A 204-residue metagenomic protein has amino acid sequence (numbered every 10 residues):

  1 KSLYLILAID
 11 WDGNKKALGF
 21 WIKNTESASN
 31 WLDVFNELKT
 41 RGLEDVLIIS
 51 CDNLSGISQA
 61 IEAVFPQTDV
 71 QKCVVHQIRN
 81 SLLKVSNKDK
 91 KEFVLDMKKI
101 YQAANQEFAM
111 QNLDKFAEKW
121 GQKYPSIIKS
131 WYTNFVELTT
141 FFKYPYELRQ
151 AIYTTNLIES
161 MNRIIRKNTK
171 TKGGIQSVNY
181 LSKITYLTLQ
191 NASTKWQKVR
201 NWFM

Functional and structural regions predicted by a protein language model:
K1-S50, V64-Q67, N134-E137, L157: RNase H-like nuclease fold core
K23-S27, I49, V70-C73, V85 (+3 more regions): A generic short alpha-helical patch detector that favors 3-5-residue windows in or near N-terminal regions
A28-W31, K90, V178: Short, charged, low-complexity patches
S29, S55-Q59, K129: Alpha-helical elements of the RecA-like P-loop NTPase motor core of helicases
I48-L54, A60-D96: Conserved beta-strand -> loop -> alpha-helix junction used to position metal-binding or nucleic-acid-contacting
P66, K99-M204: Acidic/histidine-rich catalytic cores and adjacent linkers of DNA breakage/strand-transfer/modification proteins
